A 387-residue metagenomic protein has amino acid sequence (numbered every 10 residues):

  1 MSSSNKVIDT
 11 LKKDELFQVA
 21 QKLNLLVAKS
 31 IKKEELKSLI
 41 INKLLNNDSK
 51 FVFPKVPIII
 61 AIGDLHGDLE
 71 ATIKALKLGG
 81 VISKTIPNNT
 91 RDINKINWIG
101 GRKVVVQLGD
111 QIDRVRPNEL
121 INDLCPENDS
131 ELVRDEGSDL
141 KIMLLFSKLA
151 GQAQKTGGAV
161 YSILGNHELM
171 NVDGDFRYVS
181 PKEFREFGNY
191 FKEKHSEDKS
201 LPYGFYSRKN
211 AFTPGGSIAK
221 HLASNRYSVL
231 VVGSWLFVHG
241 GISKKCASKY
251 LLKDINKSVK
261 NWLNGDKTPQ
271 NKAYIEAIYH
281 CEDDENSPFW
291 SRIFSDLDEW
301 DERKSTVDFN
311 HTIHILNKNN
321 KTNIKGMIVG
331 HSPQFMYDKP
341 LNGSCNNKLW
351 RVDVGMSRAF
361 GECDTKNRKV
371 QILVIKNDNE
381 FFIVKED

Functional and structural regions predicted by a protein language model:
M1-L45: Basic helix-extension-helix modules of the SAP/HeH family
L44-D387: Feature recognizes metal-dependent phosphohydrolase scaffolds
